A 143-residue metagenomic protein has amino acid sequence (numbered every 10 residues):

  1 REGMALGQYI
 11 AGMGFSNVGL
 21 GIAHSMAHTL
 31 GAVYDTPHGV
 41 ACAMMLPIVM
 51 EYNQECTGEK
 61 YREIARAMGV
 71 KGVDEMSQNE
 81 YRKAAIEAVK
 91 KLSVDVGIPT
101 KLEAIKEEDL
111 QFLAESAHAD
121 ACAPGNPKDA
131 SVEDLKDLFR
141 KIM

Functional and structural regions predicted by a protein language model:
R1-A88: Active-site segments that bind and position negatively charged phosphate/pyrophosphate groups
K71-M143: C-terminal charged capping/lid subdomain of soluble metabolic enzymes
